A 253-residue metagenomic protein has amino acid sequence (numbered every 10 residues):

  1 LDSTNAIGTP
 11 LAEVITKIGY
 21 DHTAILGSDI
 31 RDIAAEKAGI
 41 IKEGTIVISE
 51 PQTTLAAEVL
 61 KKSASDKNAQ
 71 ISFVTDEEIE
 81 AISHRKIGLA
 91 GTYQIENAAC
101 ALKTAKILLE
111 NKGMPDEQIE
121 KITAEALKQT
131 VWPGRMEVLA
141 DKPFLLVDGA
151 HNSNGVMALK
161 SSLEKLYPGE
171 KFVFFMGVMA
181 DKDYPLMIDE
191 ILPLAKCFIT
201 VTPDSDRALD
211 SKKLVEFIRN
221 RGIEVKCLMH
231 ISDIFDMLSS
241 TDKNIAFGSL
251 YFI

Functional and structural regions predicted by a protein language model:
L1-D2, L55-A57, I79-E80, F252-I253: Short, active-site-adjacent cap segments at secondary-structure transitions
L1-V14, I18-T23, D32, I82-C197: Nucleotide phosphate-binding/pyrophosphate-handling subdomain across enzymes that bind or process nucleotide phosphates
D2-K67: Conserved catalytic-core segment of NTP-binding enzymes
I18, Q52, M176-A180, P203 (+1 more regions): Cofactor-binding loop segments of dinucleotide-utilizing enzymes, especially the Rossmann-like FAD- and NAD(P)+-binding
H22-G27, I82, R207-K212: Short, charged, surface-exposed secondary-structure boundary motifs
S49-E50, Q94, G149, G177 (+2 more regions): Active-site-adjacent beta-strand anchor residues
E50-S72, D76, F144-L145, S153 (+1 more regions): C-terminal helical cap/extension that packs against the catalytic core of soluble nucleotide-cofactor enzymes
I245-G248, I253: Canonical bilayer-spanning transmembrane alpha-helix
